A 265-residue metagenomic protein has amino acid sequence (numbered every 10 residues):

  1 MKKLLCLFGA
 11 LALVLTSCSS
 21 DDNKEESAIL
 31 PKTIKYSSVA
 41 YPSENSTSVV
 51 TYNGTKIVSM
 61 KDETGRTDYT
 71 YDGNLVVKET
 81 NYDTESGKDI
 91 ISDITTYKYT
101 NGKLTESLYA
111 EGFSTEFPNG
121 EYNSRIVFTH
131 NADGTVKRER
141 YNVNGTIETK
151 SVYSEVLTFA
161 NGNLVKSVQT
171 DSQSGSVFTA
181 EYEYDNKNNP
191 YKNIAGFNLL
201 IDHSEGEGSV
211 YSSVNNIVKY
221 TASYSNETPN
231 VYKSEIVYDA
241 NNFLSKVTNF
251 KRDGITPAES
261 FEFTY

Functional and structural regions predicted by a protein language model:
M1-L4: Positively charged n-region of N-terminal signal peptides that target proteins for export
C6-A10: Sec-dependent N-terminal signal peptides
V14-S17: C-terminal motif of bacterial Sec signal peptides marking the signal peptidase cleavage site
S20-Y265: Buried hydrophobic residues that stabilize the cores of well-folded domains
